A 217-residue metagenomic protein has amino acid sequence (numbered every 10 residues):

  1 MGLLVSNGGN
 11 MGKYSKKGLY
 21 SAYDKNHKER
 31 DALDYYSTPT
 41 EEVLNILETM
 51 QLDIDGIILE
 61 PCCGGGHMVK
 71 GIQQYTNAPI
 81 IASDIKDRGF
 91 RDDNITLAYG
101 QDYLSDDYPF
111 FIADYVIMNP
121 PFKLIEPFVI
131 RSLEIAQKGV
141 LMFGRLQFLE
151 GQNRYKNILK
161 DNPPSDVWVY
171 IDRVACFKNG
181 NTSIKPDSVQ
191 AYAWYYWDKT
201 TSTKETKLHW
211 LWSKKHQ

Functional and structural regions predicted by a protein language model:
G2-Q217: Class I S-adenosyl-L-methionine-dependent methyltransferase catalytic core
